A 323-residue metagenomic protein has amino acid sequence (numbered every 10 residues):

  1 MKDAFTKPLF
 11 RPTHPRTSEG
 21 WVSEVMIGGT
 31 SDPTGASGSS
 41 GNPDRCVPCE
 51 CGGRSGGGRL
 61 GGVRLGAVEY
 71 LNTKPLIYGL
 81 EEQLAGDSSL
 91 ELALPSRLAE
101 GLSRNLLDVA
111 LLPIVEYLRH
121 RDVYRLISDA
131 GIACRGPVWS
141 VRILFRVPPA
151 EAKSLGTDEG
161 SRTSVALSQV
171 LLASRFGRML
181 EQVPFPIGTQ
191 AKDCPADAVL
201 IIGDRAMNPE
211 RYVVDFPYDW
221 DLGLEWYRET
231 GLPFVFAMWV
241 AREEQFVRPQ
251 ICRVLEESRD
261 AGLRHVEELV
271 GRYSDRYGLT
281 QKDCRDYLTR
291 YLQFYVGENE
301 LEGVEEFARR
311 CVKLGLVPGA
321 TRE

Functional and structural regions predicted by a protein language model:
G61-E69, S88-E91, K153-G156: Short, well-ordered beta-strand elements
E69-S88, A93: Short, polar/charged alpha-helical segment
Y70-N72, L94-S96, N105-L118, V123 (+2 more regions): Beta->alpha turn/N-cap motifs
G79, S140-P149, S154, F234-P249: A bilobed periplasmic-binding-protein/Venus flytrap-type ligand-binding module shared by bacterial periplasmic
L90-E100, R178-A196: Short helix-initiation/N-cap motifs at beta->coil->alpha
A130-T189, W220-Y227: A conserved helix-loop-strand patch within extracytoplasmic ligand-binding domains of the periplasmic binding
P184-R272: Pocket-lining segment of extracytoplasmic ligand-binding domains
Q245-R310: Secondary-structure end/capping motifs
